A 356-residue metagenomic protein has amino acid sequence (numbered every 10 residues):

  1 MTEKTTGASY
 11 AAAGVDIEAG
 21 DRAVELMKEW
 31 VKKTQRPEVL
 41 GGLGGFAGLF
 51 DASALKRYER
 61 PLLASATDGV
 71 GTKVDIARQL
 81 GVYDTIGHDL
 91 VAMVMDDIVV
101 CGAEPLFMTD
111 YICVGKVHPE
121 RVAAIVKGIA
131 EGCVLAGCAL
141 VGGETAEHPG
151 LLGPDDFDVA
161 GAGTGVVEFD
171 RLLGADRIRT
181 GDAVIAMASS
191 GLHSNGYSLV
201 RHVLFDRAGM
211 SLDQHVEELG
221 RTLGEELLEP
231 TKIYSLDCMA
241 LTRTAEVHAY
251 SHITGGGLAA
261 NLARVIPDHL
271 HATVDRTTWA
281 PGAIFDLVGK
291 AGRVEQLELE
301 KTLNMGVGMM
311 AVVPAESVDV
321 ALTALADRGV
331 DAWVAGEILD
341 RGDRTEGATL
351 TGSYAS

Functional and structural regions predicted by a protein language model:
T2-A12, R121-A139, L152-F157, E217-L228 (+1 more regions): Glycine-/charge-enriched secondary-structure boundary and capping motifs
T2-E38: N-terminal amphipathic/basic leader segments beginning at the initiator methionine
D16, D68, G181, H252 (+1 more regions): Residue-level signature of catalytic and energy-coupling elements of molecular machines, predominantly ATP/GTP-dependent
V24, A123-V126, Y197: Hydrophobic face of alpha-helices
E29-S190, S353: Glycine-rich phosphate/pyrophosphate-binding loop regions near the starts of catalytic domains
Y58-E59, K73-V74, S194-G196, N261-L262 (+1 more regions): Short helix/loop capping segments that flank catalytic or ligand/cofactor-binding pockets
P61-L63, G69-G71, A175, M210-D213 (+1 more regions): Acidic-glycine-rich active-site phosphate/pyrophosphate-binding loop
T67, D158, F169-L219, L223 (+1 more regions): Short, acidic (Asp/Glu-rich) active-site segment that either coordinates a divalent metal cofactor
